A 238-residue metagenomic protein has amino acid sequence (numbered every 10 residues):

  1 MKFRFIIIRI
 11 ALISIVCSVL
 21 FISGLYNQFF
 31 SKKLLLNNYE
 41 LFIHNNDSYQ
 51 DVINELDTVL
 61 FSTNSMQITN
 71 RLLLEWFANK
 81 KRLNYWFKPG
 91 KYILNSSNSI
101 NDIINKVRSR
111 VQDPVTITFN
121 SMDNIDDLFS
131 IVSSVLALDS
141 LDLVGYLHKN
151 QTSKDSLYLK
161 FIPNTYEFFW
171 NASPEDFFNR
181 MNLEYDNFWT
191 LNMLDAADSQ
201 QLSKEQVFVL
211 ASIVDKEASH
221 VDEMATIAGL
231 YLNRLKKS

Functional and structural regions predicted by a protein language model:
M1-S238: Conserved catalytic or metal-liganding residues and their short signature motifs at active sites of enzymes
